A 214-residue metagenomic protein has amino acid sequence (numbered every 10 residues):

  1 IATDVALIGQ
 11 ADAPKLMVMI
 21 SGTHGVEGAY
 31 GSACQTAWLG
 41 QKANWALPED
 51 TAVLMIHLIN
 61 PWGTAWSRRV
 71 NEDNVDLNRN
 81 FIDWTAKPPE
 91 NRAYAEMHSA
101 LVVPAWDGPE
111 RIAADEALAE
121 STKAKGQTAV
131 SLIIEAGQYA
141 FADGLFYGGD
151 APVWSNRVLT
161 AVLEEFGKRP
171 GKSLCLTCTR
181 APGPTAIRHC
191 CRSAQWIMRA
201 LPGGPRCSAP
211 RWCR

Functional and structural regions predicted by a protein language model:
I1-R214: Structured catalytic-domain cores with a bias toward divalent-metal coordination
